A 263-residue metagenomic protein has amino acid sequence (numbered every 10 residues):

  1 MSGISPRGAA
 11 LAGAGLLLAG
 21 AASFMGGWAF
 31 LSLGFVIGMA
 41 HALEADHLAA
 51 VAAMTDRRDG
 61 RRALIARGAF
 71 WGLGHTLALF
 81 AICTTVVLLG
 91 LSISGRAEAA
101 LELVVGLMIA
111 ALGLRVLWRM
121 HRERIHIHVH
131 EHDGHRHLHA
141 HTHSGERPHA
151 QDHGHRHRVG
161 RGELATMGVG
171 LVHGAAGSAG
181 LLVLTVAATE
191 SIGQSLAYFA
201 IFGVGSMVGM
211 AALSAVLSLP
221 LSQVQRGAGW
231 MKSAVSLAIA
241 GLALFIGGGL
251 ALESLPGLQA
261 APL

Functional and structural regions predicted by a protein language model:
S2-L263: Membrane metalloprotein/metal-transporter helix-bundle signature
